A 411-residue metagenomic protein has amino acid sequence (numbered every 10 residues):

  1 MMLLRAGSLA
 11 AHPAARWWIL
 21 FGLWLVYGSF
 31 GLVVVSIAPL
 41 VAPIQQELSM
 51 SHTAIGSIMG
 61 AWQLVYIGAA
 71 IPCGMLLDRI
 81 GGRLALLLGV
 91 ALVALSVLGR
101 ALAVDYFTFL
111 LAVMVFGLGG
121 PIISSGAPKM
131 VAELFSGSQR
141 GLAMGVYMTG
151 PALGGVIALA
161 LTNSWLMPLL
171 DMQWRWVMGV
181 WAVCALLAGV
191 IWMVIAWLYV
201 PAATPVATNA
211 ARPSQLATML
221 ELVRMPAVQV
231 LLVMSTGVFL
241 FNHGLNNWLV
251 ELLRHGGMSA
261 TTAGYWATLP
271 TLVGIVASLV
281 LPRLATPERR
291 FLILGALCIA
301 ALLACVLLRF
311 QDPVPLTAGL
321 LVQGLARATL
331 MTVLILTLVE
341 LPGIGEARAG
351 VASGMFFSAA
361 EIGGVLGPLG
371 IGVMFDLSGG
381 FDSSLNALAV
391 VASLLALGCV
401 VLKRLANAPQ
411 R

Functional and structural regions predicted by a protein language model:
V35, Q63-I71, V156, T271-L279 (+1 more regions): Residue-level signature of mid-helix packing/kink "hotspots" within the transmembrane helices of 12-pass Major
I37-A38, A227-L269, G274-S278: Extracytoplasmic gate region of multi-pass secondary transporters
G68-V104: Conserved MFS/SLC helix-loop-helix module at the cytosolic interface between two early adjacent transmembrane helices
R79-G89, T286-C298: Cytoplasmic membrane-interface "Motif A"-like loop-to-helix N-cap segments of 12-TM Major Facilitator Superfamily
A112-G150: Cytoplasmic helix-loop-helix junction between adjacent transmembrane helices in 12-TM secondary transporters
V146-W197: Helix-loop-helix hairpin linking two adjacent transmembrane segments in secondary transporters
R289-T337: C-terminal transmembrane helical hairpin of 12-TM major facilitator-type secondary transporters
E346-S378: A late C-terminal transmembrane helix in Major Facilitator Superfamily
